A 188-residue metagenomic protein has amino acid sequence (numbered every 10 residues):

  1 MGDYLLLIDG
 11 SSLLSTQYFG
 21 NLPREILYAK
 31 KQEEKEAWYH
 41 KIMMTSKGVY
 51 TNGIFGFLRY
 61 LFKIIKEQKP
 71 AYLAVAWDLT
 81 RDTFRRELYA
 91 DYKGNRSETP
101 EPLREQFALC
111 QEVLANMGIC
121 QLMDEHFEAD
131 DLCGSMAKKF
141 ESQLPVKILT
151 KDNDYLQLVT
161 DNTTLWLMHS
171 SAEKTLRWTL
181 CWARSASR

Functional and structural regions predicted by a protein language model:
M1-A74, F84-E87: Non-catalytic, usually N-terminal nucleic-acid engagement modules in DNA/RNA processing proteins
L6, A74-W77, I148, L167: Structural beta-sheet core signal
G10, L79, N153: Residues immediately flanking
G20-P23, Y89-D91, D161-L165: Short, glycine/charged-enriched secondary-structure capping and boundary segments
K30, H40-M44, G94-R188: Extended two-metal-dependent nuclease catalytic cores across DNA- and RNA-processing enzymes
G53, F57-Y60, T80, R85-L88 (+3 more regions): Generic hydrophobic, aliphatic-rich segments that mediate packing or membrane embedding
L73-E98: Short beta-strand-loop/turn "lid" adjacent to the catalytic site in phosphate-handling enzymes
